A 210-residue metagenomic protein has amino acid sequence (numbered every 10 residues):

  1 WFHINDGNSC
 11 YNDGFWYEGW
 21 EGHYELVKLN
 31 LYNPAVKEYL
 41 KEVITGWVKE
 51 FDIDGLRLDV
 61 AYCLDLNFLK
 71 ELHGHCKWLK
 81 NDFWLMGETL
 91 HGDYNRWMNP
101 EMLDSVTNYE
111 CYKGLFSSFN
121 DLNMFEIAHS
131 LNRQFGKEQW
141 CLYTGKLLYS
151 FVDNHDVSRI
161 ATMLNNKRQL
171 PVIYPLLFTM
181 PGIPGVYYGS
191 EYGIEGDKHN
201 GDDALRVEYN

Functional and structural regions predicted by a protein language model:
W1-E50, L72-W78, N95: Substrate-binding/active-site clefts of carbohydrate-active enzymes
G22-K37, D54-C63, G114-L122, D156-N166 (+1 more regions): The substrate-binding groove and active-site-proximal loops of carbohydrate-active enzymes, especially glycoside
T45, K49, D59-Y143, K167 (+2 more regions): Active-site-proximal helices and loops of the catalytic beta/alpha 8
F51-D52, F151: Short loop/turn motifs at secondary-structure junctions
D52-G55, K80-F83, P181-G185: Loop/turn elements at helix/coil->beta-strand transitions in domains of secreted/extracellular proteins
L56, L85-G87, T107, Y149-S150 (+1 more regions): Hydrophobic faces of well-ordered beta-strands that scaffold small-molecule active sites in alpha/beta enzyme cores
L170-V172: Conserved interdomain hinge at the start of the Helicase C-terminal
Y174-L177, P181-E195: Substrate-binding cleft of secreted/luminal carbohydrate-active enzymes
